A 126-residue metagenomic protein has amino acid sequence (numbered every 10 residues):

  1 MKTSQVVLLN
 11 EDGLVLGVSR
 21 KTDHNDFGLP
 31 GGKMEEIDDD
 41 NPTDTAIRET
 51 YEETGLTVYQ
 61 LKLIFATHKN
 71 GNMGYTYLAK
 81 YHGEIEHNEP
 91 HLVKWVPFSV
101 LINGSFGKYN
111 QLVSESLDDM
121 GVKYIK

Functional and structural regions predicted by a protein language model:
M1-V15, E35: Conserved N-terminal beta-strand and adjoining loop/helix that marks the start of the Nudix/MutT-like hydrolase domain
L8-L9, G17, A79, W95: Conserved hydrophobic "DFG−1" position in protein kinase catalytic cores
R20: Short loop/turn segments immediately following the C-termini of beta-strands
D23-H24: A short acidic/small-residue loop/turn micro-motif
G28-G31: A short gly/proline-enriched turn/hairpin at secondary-structure junctions
M34-M120, I125: Unchanged
